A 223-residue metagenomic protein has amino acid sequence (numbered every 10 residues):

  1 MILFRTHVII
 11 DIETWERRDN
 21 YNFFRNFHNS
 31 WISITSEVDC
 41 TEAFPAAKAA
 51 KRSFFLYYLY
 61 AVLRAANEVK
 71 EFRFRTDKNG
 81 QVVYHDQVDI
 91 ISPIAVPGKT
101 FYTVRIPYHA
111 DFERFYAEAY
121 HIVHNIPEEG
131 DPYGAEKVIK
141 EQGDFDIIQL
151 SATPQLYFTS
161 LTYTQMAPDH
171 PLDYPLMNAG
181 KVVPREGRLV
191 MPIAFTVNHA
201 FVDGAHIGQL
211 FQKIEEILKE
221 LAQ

Functional and structural regions predicted by a protein language model:
M1-R25, N29, F44-A46, L63 (+8 more regions): Domain-scale detector for complete catalytic domains at protein termini or as standalone homologs
I2-T35, F55, F145-G187: Flexible, Gly/Pro-enriched loop and linker segments at secondary-structure and domain junctions
F4-I10, S36, A46-A50, V82 (+1 more regions): Aromatic-residue-lined binding/catalytic grooves and analogous aromatic/hydrophobic interfacial grooves in multimeric
N26-P45, D86-A110, V190-T196: Acyl/amide activation-and-transfer machinery of modular secondary-metabolite enzymes
W31, V96-F158: Helical lid/core segments from catalytic subdomains that handle acyl or acyl-like groups
A43-E68, M191, F195-L210: Acyl activation and transfer enzymes in specialized metabolism, enriched for ANL adenylate-forming modules
R52-I90: Hydrophobic "lid/gating" helix adjacent to the active-site nucleophile that controls access to an acyl-thioester pocket
E113, N125, P171, L176-Q223: Active-site-proximal acidic secondary-structure segment that organizes catalysis
